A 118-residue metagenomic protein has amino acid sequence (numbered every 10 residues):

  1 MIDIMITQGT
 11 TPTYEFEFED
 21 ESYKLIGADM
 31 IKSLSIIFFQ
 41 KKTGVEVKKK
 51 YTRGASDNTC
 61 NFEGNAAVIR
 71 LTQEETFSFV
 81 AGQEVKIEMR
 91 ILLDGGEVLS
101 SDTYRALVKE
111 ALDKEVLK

Functional and structural regions predicted by a protein language model:
M1-K118: Contiguous segments within soluble domain cores/interaction surfaces
